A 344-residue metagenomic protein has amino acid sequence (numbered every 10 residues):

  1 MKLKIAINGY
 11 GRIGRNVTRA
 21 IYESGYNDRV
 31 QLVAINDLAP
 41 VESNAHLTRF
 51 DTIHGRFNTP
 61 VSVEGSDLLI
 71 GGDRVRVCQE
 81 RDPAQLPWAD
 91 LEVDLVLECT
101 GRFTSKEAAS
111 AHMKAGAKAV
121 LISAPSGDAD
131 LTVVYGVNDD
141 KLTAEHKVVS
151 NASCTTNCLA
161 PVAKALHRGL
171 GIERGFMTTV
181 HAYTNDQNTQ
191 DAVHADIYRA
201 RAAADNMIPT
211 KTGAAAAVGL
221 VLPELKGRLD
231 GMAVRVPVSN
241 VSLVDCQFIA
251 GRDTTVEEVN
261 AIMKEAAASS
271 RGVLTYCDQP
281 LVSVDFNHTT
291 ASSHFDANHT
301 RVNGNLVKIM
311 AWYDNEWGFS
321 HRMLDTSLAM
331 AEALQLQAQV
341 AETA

Functional and structural regions predicted by a protein language model:
M1-A200, R301, D325, A333-Q337: N-terminal Rossmann-like NAD(P) cofactor-binding subdomain of oxidoreductases, focused on the glycine-rich
L3, H146, A203, S242-V244 (+1 more regions): Short amphipathic alpha-helical segments
Y10, G14, S105, A152-T155 (+9 more regions): Generic structural signal for well-ordered, non-membrane alpha-helical segments in soluble metabolic enzymes
G14, T18-R19, S110, A160-H167 (+9 more regions): Predominant activation on well-ordered alpha-helical scaffold segments within soluble catalytic domains
Y22-Y26, K164-I172, A182-N185, T212 (+5 more regions): Generic secondary-structure signature for well-ordered alpha-helical cores
L38-P40, S126-G127, S153-T155, T179-D186 (+4 more regions): Glycine-rich beta-alpha junction loops
R168, I172-S239: Acidic, glycine-rich segments within the central catalytic cores of soluble metabolic enzymes that bind/position
G231, L243, Q247-A344: C-terminal active-site/capping subdomain that shapes the small-molecule cofactor and substrate pocket of enzyme
